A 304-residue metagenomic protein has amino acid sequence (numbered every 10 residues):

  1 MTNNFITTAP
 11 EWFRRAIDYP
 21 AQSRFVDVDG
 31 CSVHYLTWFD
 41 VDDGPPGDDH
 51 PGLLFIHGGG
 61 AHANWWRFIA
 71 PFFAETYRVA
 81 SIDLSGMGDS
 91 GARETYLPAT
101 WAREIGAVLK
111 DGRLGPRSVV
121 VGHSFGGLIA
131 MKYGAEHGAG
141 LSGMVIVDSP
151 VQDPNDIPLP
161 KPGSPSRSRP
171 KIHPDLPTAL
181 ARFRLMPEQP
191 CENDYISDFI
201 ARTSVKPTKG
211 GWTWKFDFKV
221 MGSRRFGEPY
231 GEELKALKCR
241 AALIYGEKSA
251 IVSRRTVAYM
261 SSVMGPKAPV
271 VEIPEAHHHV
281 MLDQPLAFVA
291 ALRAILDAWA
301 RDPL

Functional and structural regions predicted by a protein language model:
M1-F25, L36: An N-terminal hydrophobic leader/cap segment in hydrolases
Y19, V26-G47, F68, A80-V121 (+1 more regions): Active-site loop/oxyanion-hole signature of alpha/beta-hydrolase fold enzymes
H50, G58-A61, S124: Active-site glycine-rich loops that stabilize anionic/oxyanionic intermediates across multiple enzyme folds
G58-F68, V79: Serine-hydrolase catalytic-loop signature spanning alpha/beta hydrolases and amidase-signature enzymes
M131-A135, S142-L176: Flexible "cap/lid" loop of the alpha/beta hydrolase fold
K171-E228, E233: Conserved alpha/beta-hydrolase catalytic His-Asp/Glu region
K238-A276: Conserved loop-alpha-helix segment in the C-terminal half of the alpha/beta-hydrolase fold that carries the catalytic
A276-P285, V289: Catalytic histidine-centered segment of alpha/beta-hydrolase-like enzymes
